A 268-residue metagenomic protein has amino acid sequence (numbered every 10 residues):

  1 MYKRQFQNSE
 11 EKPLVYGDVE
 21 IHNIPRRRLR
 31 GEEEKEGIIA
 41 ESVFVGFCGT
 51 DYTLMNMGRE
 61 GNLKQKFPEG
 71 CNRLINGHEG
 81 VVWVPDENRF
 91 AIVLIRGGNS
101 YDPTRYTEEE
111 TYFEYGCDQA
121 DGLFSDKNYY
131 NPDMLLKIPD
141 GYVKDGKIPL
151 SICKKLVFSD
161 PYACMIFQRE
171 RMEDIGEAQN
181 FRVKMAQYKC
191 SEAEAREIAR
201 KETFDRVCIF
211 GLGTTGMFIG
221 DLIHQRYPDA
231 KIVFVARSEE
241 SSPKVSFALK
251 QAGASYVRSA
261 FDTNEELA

Functional and structural regions predicted by a protein language model:
M1-Q5: Conserved small/polar residues in nucleotide/adenosyl-binding loops
R27-G46, R59-R105, G122, G141-Y142: Glycine-rich beta-strand-centered segment in the early N-terminal region that forms part of a ligand/cofactor-binding
T50-N56: Cytochrome P450 core scaffold surrounding the K-helix E-X-X-R motif and the conserved "meander" helix-loop region
H78, V93-R206: NAD(P)H dinucleotide-binding glycine-rich loop of Rossmann-like/cofactor-binding domains, especially the beta1-alpha1
P161, G211-T214: Glycine-rich Rossmann-fold phosphate-binding loop(s) that bind the pyrophosphate of adenine dinucleotide cofactors
V183-L212, H224-A268: Adenosine-nucleotide cofactor-binding segment
M217: Residues forming the Rossmann-fold NAD(P)(H) cofactor-binding site
